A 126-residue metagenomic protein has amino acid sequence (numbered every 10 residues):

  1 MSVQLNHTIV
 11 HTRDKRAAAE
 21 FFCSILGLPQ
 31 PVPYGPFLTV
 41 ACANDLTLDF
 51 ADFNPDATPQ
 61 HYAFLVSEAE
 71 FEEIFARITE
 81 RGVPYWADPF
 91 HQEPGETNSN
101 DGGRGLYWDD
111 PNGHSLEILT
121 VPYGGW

Functional and structural regions predicted by a protein language model:
M1-R16, H61-Y62, P122-W126: N-terminal beta-strand motif that seeds the catalytic metal site of vicinal oxygen chelate
S2, I9-L48, D52-P55: Core segments of cupin and vicinal oxygen chelate
S2-Q4, P55-P59, S99-N100: Short glycine-enriched loop/turn motifs at secondary-structure junctions
D14-K15, S67-F71: Helix N-cap motif at beta-to-alpha junctions
C23-I25, F75-R81: Short amphipathic alpha-helices in soluble, non-transmembrane regions that often serve as interface/regulatory elements
L38, Q60, G102-L106: Short beta-strand micro-motifs in enzyme catalytic cores
R81-W126: Vicinal oxygen chelate
